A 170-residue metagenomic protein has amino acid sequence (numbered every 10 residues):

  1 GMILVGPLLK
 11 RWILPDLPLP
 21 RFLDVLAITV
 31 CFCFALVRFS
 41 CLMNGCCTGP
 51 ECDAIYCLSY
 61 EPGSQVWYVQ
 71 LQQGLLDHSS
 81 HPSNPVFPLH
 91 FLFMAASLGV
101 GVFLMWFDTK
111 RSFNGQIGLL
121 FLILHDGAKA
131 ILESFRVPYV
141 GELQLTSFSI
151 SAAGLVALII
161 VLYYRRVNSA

Functional and structural regions predicted by a protein language model:
G1-A170: A feature for loop-to-transmembrane-helix boundaries and adjacent hydrophobic helices in multi-pass integral membrane
